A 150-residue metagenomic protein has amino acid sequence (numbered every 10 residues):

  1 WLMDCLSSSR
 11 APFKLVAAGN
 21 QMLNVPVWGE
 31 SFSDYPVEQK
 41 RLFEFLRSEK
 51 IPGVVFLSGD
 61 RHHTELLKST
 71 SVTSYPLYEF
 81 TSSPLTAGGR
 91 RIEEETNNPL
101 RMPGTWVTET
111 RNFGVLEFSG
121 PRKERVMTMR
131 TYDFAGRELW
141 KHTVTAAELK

Functional and structural regions predicted by a protein language model:
W1-K150: Long, structured stretches of catalytic cores involved in phosphate-ester chemistry, encompassing
